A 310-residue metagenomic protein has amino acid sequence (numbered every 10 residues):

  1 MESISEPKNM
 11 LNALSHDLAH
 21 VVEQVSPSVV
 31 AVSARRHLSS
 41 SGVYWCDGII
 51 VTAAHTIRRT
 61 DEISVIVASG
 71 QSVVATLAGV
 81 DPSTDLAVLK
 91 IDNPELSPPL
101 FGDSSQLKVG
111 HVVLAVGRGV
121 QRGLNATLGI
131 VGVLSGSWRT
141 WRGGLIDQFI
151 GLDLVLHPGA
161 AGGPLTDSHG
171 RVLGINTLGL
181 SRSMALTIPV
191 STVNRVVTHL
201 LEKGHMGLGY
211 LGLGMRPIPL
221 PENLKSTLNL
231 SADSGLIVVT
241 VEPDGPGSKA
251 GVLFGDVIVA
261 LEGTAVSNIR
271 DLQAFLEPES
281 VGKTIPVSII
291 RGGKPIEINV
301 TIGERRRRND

Functional and structural regions predicted by a protein language model:
P7-M10, H20, C46, A54 (+2 more regions): C-terminal recognition in membrane/secretory proteostasis and scaffolding
N12-V21, S28-D47, A53, Q71-V74 (+4 more regions): A conserved glycine-rich beta-strand in the N-terminal activation segment of trypsin-fold
A13, V21-Q24, I63-P94, F101-S105 (+2 more regions): Conserved catalytic-core segment of clan PA serine endopeptidases
S26-S28, D92-L100, A126-S183, V190 (+2 more regions): Active-site region of chymotrypsin-like
V29-S33, I50-A54, L107-G119, L152-L156 (+3 more regions): Active-site-proximal beta-strands of protease catalytic cores
R36-S39, R59-T60, H157-A161, G235 (+2 more regions): Short, small/polar residue-rich loop motifs at catalytic or cofactor-binding pockets
H37, D47, R58, V80-T84 (+3 more regions): Short, conserved beta-turn/loop elements at beta-strand boundaries and strand-helix junctions
R59-L77, P94, K108-L114, L124-R139 (+4 more regions): Beta-strand/loop subdomains of soluble extracytoplasmic proteins
